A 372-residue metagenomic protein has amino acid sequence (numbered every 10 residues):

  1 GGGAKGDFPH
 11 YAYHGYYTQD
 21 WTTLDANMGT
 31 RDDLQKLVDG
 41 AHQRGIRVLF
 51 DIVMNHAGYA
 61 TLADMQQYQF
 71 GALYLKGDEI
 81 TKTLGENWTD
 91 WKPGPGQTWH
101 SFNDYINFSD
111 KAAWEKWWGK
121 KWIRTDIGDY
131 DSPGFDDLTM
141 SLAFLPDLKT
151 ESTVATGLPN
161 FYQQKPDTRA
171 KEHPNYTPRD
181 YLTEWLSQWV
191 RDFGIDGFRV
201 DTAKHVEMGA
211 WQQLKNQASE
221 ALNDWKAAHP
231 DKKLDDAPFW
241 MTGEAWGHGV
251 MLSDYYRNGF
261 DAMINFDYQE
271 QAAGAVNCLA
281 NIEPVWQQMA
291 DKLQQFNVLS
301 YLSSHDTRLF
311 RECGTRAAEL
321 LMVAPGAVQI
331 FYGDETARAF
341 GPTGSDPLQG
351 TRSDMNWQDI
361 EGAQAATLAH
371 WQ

Functional and structural regions predicted by a protein language model:
G1-Q188, D192-F193, L214, A218 (+2 more regions): Substrate-binding/active-site clefts of carbohydrate-active enzymes
L24, D201, G333: Conserved residues at the C-terminal ends of beta-strands
L24, R308-R311: A generic structural signal for short coil/turn motifs at secondary-structure boundaries
H42, M54, D201-K204, D306: Catalytic acidic motif of RecA-like/P-loop NTPases
H56, G71, K76-I106, D110 (+4 more regions): Active-site-proximal helices and loops of the catalytic beta/alpha 8
V190, H305-D306: Catalytic grooves of carbohydrate-active enzymes
S300-S303: Short glycine- and hydrophobic/aromatic-rich loop-to-beta-strand nucleating segment in the catalytic cores
A327-D334: Acidic/polar loop patches that form or flank catalytic/metal-binding clefts of enzymes that bind anionic ligands
